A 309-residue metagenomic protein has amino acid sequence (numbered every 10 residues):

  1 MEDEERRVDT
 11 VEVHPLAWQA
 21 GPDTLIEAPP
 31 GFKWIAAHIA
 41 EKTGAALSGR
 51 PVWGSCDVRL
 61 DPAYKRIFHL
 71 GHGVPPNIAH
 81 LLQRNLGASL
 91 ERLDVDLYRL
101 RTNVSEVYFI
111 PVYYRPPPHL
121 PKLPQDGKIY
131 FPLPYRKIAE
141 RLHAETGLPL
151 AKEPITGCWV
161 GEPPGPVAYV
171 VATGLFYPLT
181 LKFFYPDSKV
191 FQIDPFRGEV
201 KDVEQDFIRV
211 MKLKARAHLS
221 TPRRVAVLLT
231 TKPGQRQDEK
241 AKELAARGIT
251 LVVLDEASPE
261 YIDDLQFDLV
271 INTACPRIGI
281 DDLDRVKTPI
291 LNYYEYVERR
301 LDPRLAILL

Functional and structural regions predicted by a protein language model:
E2-D3, R101, L175-P178, F196-V200 (+1 more regions): Peripheral docking tails and interdomain loops at the edges of cofactor- or intermediate-handling domains
E2-H38: N-terminal basic/disordered segments at the start of proteins
H14-T24, L120-D126, A215-V225: Glycine-rich phosphate/diphosphate-binding loops that line cofactor/substrate pockets in enzymes
I26-F32, H69-V74, P111-Y114, I129-R136 (+3 more regions): Structural motif
I39-A46, H143-P149, P186-K189, A241-T250: Short helix-loop-beta junction
P51-K122, G147, A151-L179, N272: N-terminal glycine-rich phosphate/adenylate-binding segment common to multiple enzyme folds
G174-T250, E256-Y261: Redox- and metal-dependent alpha/beta enzyme cores, enriched for Fe-S-associated oxidoreductases and cofactor-handling
L213-R216, Q237-V286, L291, Y296 (+1 more regions): A C-terminal functional module that forms or caps the active site or interfaces directly with catalytic machinery
